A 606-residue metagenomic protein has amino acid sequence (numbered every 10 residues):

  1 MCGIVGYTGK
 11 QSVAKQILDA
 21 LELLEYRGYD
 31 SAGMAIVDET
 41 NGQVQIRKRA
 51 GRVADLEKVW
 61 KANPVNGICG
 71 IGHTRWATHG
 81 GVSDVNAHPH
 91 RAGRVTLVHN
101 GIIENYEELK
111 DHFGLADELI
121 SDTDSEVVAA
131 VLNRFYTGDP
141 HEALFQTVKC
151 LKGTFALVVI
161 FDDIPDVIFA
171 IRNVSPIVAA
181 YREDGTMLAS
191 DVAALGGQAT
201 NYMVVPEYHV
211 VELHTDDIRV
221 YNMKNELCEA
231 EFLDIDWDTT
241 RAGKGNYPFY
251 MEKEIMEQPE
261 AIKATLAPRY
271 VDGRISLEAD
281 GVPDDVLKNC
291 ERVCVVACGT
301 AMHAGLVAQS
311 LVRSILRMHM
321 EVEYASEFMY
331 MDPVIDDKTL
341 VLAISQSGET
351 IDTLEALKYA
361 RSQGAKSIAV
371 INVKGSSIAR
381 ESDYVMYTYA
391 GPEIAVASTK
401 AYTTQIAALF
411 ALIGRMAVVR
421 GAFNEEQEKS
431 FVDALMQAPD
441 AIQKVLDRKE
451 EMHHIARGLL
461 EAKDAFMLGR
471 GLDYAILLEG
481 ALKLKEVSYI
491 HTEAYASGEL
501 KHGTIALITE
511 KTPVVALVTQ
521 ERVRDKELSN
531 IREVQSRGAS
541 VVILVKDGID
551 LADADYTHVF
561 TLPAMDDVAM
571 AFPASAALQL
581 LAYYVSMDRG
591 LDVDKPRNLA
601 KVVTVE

Functional and structural regions predicted by a protein language model:
M1-K244, P248-F249, E260-C294, H303 (+5 more regions): Conserved short alpha-helical segments that host acidic/polar catalytic motifs at enzyme active sites
D163-I164, S175, E183-D184, Y202-N246 (+2 more regions): A SIS-like phosphosugar-recognition module
